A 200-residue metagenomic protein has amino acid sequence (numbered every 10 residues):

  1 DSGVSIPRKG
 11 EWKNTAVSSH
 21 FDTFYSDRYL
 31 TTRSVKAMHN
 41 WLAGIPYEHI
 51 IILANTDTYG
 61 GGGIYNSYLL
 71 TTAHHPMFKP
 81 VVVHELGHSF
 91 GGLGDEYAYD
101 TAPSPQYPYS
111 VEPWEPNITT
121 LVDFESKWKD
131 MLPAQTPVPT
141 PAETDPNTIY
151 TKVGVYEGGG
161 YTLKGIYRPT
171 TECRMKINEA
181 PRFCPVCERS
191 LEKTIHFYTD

Functional and structural regions predicted by a protein language model:
D1, I52-D57, G92-G94, I177-E179: Active-site-proximal beta-strand/loop segments in catalytic clefts of secreted hydrolases
D1-N40, A73: Propeptide-to-catalytic entry region of secreted or membrane-anchored zinc metalloproteases
G3-I6, A37-Y47, I51-L69: Catalytic zinc-binding patch centered on the HExxH motif and its immediate surroundings that defines zinc-dependent
E48, F78, L86, E172: Extracellular structured ligand-interaction cores
T56-G60, P76-F78, E96-Y97, A180-R182: Solvent-exposed loop/turn segments at secondary-structure junctions within structured extracellular/periplasmic domains
G61-E85: Short pre-active-site segment immediately N-terminal to the catalytic Zn-binding motif
L86-A102: Catalytic Zn2+-binding segment of zinc metalloproteases
Y97-D200: Replace "(M1/M4/M9/M12/WLM)" with "(e.g., M1/M4/M8/M9/M12/M26/WLM)" and add "not limited to" to clarify scope
